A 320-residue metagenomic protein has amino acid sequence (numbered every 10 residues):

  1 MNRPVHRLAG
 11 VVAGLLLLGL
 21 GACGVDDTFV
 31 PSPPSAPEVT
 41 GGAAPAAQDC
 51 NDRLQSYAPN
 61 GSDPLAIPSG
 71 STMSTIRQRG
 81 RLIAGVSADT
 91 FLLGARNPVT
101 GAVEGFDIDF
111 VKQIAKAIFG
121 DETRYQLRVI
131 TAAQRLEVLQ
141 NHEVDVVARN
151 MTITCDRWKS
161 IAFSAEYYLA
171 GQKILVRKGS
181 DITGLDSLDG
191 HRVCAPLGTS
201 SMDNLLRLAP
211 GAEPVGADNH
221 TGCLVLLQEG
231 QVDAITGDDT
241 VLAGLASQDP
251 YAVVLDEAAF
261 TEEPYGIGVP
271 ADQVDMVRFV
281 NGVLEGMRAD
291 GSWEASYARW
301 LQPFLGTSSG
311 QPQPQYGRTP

Functional and structural regions predicted by a protein language model:
L18-A22: C-terminal motif of bacterial Sec signal peptides marking the signal peptidase cleavage site
C23-S32: Bacterial lipoprotein signal-peptidase II cleavage site
P33-V147: Extracytoplasmic small-molecule ligand-binding "clamshell" domains of the periplasmic binding protein/Venus flytrap
V39-I67, T199, I267-L305: Extended ligand-binding regions for polar small-molecule ligands
I83-V86, E104, L185-T199: Short loop->beta-strand "edge-of-pocket" segments that line small-molecule binding or catalytic clefts across diverse
K112, K116, R124-S187: Acidic, polar ligand-binding/catalytic clefts
Q134, N150-K159, Q228-E262: A ligand-binding cleft/hinge motif common to bilobed small-molecule-binding domains
Y168-V176, A243-L284, F304-P320: Periplasmic-binding protein-like
